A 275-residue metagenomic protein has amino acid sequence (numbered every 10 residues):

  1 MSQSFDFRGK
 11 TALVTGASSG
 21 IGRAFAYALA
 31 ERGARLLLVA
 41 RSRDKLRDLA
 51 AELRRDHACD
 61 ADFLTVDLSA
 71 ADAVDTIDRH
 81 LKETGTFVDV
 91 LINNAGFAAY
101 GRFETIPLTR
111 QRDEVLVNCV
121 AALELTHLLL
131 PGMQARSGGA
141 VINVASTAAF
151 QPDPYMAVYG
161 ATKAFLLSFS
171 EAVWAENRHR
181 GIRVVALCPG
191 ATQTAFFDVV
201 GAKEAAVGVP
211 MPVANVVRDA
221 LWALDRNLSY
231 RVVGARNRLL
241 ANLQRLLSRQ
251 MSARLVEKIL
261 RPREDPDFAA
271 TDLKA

Functional and structural regions predicted by a protein language model:
T11, S18-S19: Conserved glycine-rich cofactor-binding loop
A34-L49: Conserved glycine-rich Rossmann-like NAD(P)H-binding loop of the short-chain dehydrogenase/reductase
N94-A99: Conserved NAD(P)H cofactor-binding loop of Rossmann-fold oxidoreductase domains
R102-V115: Substrate-binding pocket helix/loop in short-chain dehydrogenase/reductase
T126, T162: Active-site helix of classical SDR
S146: Residue(s) in the substrate-gating loop at a strand-loop-helix junction that position the organic substrate next
A186, E204-A241: C-terminal helical subdomain
